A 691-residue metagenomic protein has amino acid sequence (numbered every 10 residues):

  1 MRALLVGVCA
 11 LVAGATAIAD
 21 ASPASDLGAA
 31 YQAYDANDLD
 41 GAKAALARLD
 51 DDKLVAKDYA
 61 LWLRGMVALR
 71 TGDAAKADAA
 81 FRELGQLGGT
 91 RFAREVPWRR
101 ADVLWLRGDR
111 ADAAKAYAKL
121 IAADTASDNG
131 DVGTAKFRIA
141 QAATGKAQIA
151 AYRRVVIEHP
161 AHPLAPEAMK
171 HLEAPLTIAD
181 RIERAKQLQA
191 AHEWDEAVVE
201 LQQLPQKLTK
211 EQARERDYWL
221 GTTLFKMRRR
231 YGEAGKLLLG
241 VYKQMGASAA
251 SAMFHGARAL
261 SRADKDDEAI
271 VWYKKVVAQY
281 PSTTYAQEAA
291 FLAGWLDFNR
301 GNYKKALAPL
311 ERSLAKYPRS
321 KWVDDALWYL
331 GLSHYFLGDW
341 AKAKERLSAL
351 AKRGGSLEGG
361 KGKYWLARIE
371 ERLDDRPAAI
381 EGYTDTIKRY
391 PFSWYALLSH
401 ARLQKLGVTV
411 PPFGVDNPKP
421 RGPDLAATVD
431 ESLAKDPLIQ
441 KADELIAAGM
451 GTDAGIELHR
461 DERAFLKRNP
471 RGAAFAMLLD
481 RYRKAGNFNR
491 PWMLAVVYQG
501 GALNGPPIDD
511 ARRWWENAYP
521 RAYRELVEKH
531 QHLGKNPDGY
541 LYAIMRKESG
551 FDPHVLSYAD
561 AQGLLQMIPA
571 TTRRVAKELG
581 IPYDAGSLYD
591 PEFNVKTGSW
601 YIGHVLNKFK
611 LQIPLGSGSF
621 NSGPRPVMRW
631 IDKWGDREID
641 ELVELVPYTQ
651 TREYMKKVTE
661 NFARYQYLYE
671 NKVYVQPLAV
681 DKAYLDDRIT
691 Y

Functional and structural regions predicted by a protein language model:
M1-G7: Bacterial N-terminal signal peptides that target proteins for export
L5, G14-A559, L565, P569-E578 (+3 more regions): Acidic, polar-rich low-complexity tracts and alpha-helical solenoid repeat scaffolds
Y583-F593: A short, structured beta-strand-centered segment in the mid-to-C-terminal lobe of catalytic cores from group-transfer
V605-K608: Terminal ABC-like ATPase head and other globular end-domains that cap long coiled-coil arms in SMC/Rad50/SbcC-family
L611-Q612: Short loop-to-helix capping motifs
P647-V680: Feature marks hydrolase-like catalytic cores characterized by long aromatic- and Gly/Pro-rich stretches
